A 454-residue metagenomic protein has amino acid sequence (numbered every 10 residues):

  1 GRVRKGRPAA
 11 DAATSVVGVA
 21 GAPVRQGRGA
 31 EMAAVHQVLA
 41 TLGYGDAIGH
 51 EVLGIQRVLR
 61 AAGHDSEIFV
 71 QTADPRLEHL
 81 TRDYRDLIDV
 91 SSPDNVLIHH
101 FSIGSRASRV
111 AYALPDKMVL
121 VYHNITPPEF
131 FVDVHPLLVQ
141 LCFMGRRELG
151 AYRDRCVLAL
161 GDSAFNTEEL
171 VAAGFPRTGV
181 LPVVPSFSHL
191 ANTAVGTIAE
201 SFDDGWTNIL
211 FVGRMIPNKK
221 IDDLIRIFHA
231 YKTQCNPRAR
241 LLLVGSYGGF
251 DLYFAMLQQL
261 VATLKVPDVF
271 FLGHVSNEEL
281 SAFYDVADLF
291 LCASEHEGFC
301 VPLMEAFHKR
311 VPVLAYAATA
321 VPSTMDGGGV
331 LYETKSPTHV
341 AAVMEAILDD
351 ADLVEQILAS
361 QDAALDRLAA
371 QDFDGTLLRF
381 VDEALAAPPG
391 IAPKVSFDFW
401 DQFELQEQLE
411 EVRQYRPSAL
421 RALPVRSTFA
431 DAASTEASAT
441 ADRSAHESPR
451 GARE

Functional and structural regions predicted by a protein language model:
Q71-D74, R238-A255: Glycosyltransferase donor-sugar binding loop
R153-G196: Donor nucleotide-sugar binding/catalytic pocket of nucleotide-sugar-dependent glycosyltransferases
L160, A199-K219, L224-F228, L242: Conserved donor-binding/catalytic core segment of Leloir-type glycosyltransferases
F254-E278: Nucleotide-activated donor-binding/catalytic signature segment of Leloir-type glycosyltransferases, i.e., the conserved
V275, A282-A287: Short alpha-helical donor nucleotide-sugar binding micro-motif in glycosyltransferases
E295: Aromatic "clamp/platform" in nucleotide-sugar-dependent glycosyltransferases that forms part of the donor/acceptor
P312-A315: Short hydrophobic beta-strand element within catalytic cores of glycosyltransferases and related nucleotide-activated
V330-P337, A346-A351: Conserved acidic donor-binding segment of nucleotide-sugar-dependent glycosyltransferases
